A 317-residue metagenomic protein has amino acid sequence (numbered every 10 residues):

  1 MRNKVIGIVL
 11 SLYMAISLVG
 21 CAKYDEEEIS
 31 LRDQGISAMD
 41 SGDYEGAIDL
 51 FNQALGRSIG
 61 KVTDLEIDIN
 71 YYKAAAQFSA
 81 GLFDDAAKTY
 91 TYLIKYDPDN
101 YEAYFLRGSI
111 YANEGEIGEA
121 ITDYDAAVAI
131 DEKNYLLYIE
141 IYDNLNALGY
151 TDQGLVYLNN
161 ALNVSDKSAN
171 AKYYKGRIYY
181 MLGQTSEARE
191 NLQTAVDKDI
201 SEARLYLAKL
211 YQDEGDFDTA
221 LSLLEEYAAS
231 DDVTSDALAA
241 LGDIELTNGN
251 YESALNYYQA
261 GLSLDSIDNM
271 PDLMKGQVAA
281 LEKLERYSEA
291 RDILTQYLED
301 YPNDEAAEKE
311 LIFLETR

Functional and structural regions predicted by a protein language model:
G20-G81, K88, T316: N-terminal leader/linker segments that initiate helical-solenoid repeat arrays
E28, V62-T63, I67-D68, Y101-E102 (+6 more regions): Helix-start (N-cap) detector for alpha-helical repeat units in TPR-like alpha-solenoids, especially tetratricopeptide
D40, S79, N113-E114, A147-L148 (+9 more regions): Register position in tetratricopeptide repeats
R57, K61, Y96, I130 (+5 more regions): Structural marker of alpha-solenoid helical repeat scaffolds
L65-D68, Y72, S79, L106 (+6 more regions): Canonical tetratricopeptide repeat
